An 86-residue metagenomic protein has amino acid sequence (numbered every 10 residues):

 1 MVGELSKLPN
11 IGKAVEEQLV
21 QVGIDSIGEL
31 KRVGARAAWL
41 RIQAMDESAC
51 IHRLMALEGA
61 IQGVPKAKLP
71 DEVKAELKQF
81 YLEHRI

Functional and structural regions predicted by a protein language model:
M1-P9: Sterile Alpha Motif
A14-V22, A37: Catalytic DNA-binding helix-loop module of base-excision-repair DNA glycosylases/AP lyases
D25: Short acidic/polar active-site loop segments enriched in Thr and Asp
R32-G34: Short alpha-helical DNA-recognition segment
W39-A67: Alpha-helical interaction/regulatory segments in DNA maintenance proteins
A56-I86: C-terminal structural segments of small proteins and small subunits
